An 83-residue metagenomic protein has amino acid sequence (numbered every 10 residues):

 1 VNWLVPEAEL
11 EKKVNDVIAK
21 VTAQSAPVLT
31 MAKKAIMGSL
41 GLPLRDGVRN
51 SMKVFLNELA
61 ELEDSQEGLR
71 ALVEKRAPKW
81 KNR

Functional and structural regions predicted by a protein language model:
V1-R49, E63, W80-R83: C-terminal long alpha-helix characteristic of the crotonase
S39, V54, K75: Residue-level signal for pocket-adjacent positions within structured domains
G47, V54-A60: An acidic, glycine-rich surface segment that forms the CoA-thioester-binding/catalytic face of crotonase-fold enzymes
E61-S65, A71: Interdomain hinge/lid region at the active-site interface of Rossmann-like NAD(P)-dependent oxidoreductases
R70-R83: Terminal low-complexity tails and localization/encapsulation signals of metabolic enzymes
